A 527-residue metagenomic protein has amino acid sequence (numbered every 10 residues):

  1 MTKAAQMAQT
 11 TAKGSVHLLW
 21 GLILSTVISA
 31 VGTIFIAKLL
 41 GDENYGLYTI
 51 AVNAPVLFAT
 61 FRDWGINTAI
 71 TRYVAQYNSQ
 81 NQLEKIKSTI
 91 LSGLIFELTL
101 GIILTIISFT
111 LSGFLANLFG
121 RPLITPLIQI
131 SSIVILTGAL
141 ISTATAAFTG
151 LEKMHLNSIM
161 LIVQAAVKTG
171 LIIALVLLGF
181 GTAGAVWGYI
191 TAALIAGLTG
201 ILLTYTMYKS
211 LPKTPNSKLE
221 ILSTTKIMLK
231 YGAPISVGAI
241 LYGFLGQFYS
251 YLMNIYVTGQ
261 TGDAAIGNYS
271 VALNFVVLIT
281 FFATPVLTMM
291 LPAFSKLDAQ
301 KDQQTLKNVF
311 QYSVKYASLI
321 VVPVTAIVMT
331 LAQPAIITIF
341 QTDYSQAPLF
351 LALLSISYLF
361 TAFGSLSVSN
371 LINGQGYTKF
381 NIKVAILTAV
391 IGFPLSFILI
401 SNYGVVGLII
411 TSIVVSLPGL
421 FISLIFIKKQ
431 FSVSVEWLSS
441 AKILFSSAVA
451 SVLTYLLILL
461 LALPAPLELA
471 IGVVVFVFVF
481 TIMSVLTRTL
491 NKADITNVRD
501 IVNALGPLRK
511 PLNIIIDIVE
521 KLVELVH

Functional and structural regions predicted by a protein language model:
M1-M7, T11, G200-G246, A293-N308 (+2 more regions): Interhelical loop/hinge segments that connect adjacent transmembrane helices in multipass membrane
M1-S29, L83-E84, S88-S92, K218-G238 (+2 more regions): N-terminal membrane topogenesis motif
T10-R72, G101, T105-F109, Q129 (+6 more regions): Signature of the first transmembrane helix
G14-S29, Q164, G188-A196, G200 (+7 more regions): Transmembrane helical elements of multi-pass membrane transporters/channels
W64-S79, G150, K209-K213, A272-V321 (+1 more regions): Helix-loop junctions and terminal segments of transmembrane helices in multi-pass membrane transport/translocation
S112-S131, Q260-D263, V328-F360: Interfacial segments at transmembrane-helix termini and the short loops linking adjacent helices
Q129, I159-Y208, Y231, I386-I391 (+4 more regions): Hydrophobic alpha-helical transmembrane segments
T388, L438-N497, L505, D517 (+1 more regions): Transmembrane alpha-helical segments of multi-pass transport proteins
